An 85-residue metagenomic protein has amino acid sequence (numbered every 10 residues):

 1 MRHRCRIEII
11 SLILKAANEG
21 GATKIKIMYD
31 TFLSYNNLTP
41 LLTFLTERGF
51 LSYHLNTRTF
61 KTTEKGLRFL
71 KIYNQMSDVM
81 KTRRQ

Functional and structural regions predicted by a protein language model:
M1-S11: Short alpha-helical segments that sit at the start of domains
H3, F32-E47: Short amphipathic alpha-helical interaction segments
R6, L55-F60: Short, Lys/Arg-rich nucleic-acid/phosphate-binding segment
I13-A17: Short helix-to-turn junction characteristic of helix-turn-helix DNA-binding domains, especially the helix
G21-D30: Short acidic, hydrophobic short linear motifs in intrinsically disordered regions
T46-L55: A short, conserved structural fragment
R58-Y73: Basic, amphipathic "hinge/linker" alpha-helix immediately C-terminal to the N-terminal HTH DNA-binding motif
N74-Q85: Amphipathic alpha-helical dimerization/coiled-coil segments that flank or bridge DNA-binding/regulatory modules
